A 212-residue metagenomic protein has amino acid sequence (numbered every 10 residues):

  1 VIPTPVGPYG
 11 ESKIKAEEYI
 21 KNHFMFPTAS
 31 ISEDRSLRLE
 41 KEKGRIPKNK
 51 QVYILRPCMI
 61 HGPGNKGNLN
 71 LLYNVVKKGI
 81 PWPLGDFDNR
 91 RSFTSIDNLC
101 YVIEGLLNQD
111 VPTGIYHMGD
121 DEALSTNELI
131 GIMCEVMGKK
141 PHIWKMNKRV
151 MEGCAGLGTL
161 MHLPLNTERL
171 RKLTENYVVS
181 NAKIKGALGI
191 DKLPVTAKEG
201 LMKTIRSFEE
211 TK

Functional and structural regions predicted by a protein language model:
V1-P27, E42-I60, N65, P81-L84: Catalytic helix-loop patch of NAD(P)-dependent Rossmann-fold dehydrogenases
G7, R91-D97, L124, V179 (+1 more regions): Residue-level signal for the nucleotide or nucleotide-sugar donor/cofactor binding architecture
P8, S12-A16, N65-L69, S92 (+2 more regions): Conserved donor sugar-nucleotide recognition element shared by glycan-biosynthetic enzymes
I20, I184-K185: Structural element of the ATP-grasp superfamily
R35-R38, R45: Basic polycationic patches enriched in arginine
N65-L71, G85-L107, T113-G114, E199: Substrate-positioning beta->alpha
L71-I96, K140-V178: Alpha-helical membrane-targeting segments
Q109-L165, N181, A197-I205, E209-K212: Mid/C-terminal beta-alpha module of Rossmann-like enzyme folds, strongest in SDR-family dehydrogenases/epimerases
